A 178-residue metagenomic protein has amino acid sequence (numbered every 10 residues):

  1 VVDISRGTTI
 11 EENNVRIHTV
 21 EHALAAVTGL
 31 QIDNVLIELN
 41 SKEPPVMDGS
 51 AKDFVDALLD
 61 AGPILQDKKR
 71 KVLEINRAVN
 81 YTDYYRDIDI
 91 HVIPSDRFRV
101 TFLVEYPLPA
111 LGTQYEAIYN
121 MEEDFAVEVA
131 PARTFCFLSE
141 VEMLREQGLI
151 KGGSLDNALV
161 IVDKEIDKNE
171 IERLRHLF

Functional and structural regions predicted by a protein language model:
V1-D33, E38-F178: C-terminal regulatory domains involved in ligand/effector binding and gene-expression control
